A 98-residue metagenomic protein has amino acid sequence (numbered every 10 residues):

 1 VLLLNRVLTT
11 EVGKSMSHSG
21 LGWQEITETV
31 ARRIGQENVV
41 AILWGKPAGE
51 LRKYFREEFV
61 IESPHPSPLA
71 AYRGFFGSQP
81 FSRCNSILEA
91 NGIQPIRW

Functional and structural regions predicted by a protein language model:
L8-V40, P47-W98: C-terminal capping/extension of enzyme domains
